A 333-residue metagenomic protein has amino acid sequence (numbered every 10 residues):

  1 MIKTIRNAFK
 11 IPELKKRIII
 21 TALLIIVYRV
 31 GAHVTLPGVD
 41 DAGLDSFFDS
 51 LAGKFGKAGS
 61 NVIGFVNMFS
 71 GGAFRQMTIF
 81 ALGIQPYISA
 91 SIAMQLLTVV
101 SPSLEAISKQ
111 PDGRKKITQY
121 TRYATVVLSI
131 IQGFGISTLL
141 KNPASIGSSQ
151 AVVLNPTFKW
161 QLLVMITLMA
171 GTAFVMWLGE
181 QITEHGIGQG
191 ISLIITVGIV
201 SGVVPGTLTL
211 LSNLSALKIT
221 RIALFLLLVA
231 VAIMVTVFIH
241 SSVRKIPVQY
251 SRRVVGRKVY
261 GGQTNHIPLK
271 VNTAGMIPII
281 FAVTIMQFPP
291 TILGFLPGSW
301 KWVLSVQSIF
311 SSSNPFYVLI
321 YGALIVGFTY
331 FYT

Functional and structural regions predicted by a protein language model:
M1-S108, D112-T333: N-terminal cationic and glycine-rich segments that engage phosphates or anionic surfaces
